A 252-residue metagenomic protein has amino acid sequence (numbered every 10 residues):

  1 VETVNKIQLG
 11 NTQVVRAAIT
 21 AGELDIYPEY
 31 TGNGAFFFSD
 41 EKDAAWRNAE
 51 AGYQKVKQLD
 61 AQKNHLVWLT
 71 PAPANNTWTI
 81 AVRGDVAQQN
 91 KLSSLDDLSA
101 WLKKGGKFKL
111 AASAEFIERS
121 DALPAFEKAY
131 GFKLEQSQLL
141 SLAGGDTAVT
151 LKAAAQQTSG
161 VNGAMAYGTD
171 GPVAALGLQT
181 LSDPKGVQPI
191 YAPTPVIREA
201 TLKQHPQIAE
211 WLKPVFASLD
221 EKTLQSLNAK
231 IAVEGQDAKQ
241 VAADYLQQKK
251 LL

Functional and structural regions predicted by a protein language model:
V1-I7, G106-A111: Short, well-ordered beta-strand elements
T3-Q8, W68-T70, S137-S141, L227: Surface-exposed patches in mature extracellular/periplasmic domains of secreted proteins
I7, T12, G22-A35, G52-Y53 (+4 more regions): Beta->alpha turn/N-cap motifs
L24-D25, K104-D183: Ligand-binding pocket segment of bilobal, Venus flytrap-like solute-binding proteins
F38-L69, K133, T158-V161, G171-K185: Ligand-binding "clamshell"
R47-K109, A217-E221: A conserved helix-loop-strand patch within extracytoplasmic ligand-binding domains of the periplasmic binding
W78-Q88, Y191-H205: A bilobed periplasmic-binding-protein/Venus flytrap-type ligand-binding module shared by bacterial periplasmic
I117-D121, A125-A129, P206-L252: An extracytoplasmic/periplasmic, membrane-proximal ligand-sensing/linker region
